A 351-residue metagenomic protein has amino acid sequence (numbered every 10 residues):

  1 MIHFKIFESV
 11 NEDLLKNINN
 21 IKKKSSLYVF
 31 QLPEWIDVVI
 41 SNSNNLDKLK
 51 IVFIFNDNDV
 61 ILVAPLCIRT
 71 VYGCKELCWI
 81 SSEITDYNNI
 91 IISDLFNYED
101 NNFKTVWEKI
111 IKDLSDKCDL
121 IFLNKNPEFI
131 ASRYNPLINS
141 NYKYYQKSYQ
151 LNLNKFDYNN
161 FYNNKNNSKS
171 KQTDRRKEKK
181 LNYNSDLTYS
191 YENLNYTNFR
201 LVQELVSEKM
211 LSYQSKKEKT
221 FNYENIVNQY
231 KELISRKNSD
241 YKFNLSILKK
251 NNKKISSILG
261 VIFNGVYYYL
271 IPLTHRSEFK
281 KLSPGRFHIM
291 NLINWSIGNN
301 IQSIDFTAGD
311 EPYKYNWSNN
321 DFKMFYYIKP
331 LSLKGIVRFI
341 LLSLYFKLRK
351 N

Functional and structural regions predicted by a protein language model:
H3-L77, N126-N135, N139-S148, Y158 (+1 more regions): A conserved beta-strand-loop-helix scaffold within acyl/acetyltransferase catalytic domains
D47-L49, D116-D119, F243, I301: Short, high-confidence coil segments that cap the C-terminus of an alpha-helix and link into the following beta-strand
I68, E128, S132-N164, K250 (+1 more regions): Active-site/acyl-donor-binding loops of N-acyltransferases
S81-I92, K143-Q150, D186-T188, F322: Acyl/amide activation-and-transfer machinery of modular secondary-metabolite enzymes
S82-K117: A gly/proline- and charged-residue-enriched helix-loop-helix capping module
F96-N97, E108, T220-F339: Aromatic (often tryptophan-rich) hydrophobic motifs at membrane interfaces
E108-S132: ATP-hydrolysis module of ASCE/P-loop NTPase motor domains, specifically the Walker B Asp-Glu catalytic pair
D113-L114, S212, R236, W295: Short alpha-helical functional segments enriched in proximate histidine and acidic residues
